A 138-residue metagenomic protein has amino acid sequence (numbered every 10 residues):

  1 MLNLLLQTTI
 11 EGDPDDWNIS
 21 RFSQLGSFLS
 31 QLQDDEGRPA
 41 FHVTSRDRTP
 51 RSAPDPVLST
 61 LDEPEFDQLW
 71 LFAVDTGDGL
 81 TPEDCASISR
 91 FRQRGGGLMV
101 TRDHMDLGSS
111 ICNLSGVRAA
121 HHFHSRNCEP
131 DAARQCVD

Functional and structural regions predicted by a protein language model:
M1-Q68, F72-D75, H104: Aromatic-Pro/Gly-enriched surface loop or interdomain linker that acts as a lid/target-recognition segment
G77-D138: A glycine-rich, often tryptophan-bearing local segment used as a flexible ligand/cofactor-contacting loop or short
